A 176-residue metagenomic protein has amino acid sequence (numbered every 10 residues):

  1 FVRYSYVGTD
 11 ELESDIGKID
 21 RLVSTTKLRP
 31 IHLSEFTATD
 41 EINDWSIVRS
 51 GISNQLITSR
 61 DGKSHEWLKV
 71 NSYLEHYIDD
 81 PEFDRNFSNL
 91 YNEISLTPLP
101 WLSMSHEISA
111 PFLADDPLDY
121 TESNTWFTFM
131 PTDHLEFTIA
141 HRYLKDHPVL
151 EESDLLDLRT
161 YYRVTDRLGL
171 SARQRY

Functional and structural regions predicted by a protein language model:
F1-Y176: Outer-membrane beta-barrel translocator/pore domains, especially the C-terminal barrels of Gram-negative outer-membrane
